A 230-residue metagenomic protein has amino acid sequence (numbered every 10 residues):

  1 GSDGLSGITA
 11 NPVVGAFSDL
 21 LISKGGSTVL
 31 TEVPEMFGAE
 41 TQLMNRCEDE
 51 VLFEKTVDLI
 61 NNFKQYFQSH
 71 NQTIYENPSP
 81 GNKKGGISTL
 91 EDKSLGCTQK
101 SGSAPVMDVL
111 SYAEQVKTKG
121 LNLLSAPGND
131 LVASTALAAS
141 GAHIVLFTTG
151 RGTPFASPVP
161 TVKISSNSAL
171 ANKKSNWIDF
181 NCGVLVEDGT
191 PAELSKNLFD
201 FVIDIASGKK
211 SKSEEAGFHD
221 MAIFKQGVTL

Functional and structural regions predicted by a protein language model:
G1-L230: Anaerobic metallocofactor- and corrinoid-dependent redox/one-carbon enzyme cores, especially those from methanogenesis
